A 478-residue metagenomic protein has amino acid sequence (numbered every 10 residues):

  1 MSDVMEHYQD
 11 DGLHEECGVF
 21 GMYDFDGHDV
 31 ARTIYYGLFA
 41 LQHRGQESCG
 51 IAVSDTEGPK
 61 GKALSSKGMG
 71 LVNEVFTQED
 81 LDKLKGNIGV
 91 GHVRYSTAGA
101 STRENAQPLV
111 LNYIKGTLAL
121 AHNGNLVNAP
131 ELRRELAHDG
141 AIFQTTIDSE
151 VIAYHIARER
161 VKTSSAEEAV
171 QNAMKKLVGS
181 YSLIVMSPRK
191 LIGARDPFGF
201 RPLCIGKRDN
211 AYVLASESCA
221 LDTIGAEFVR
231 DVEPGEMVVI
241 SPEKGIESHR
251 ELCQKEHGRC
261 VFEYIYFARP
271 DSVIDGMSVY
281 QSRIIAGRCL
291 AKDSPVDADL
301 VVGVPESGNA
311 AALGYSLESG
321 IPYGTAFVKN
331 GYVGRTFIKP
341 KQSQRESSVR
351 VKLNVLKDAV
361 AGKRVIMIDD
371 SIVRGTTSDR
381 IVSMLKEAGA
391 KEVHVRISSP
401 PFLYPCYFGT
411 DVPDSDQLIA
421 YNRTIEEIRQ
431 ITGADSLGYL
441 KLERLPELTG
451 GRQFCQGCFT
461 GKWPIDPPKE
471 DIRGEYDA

Functional and structural regions predicted by a protein language model:
M1-P234, V239-A298, V304, E392: Conserved short alpha-helical segments that host acidic/polar catalytic motifs at enzyme active sites
F76, T145, E150-A153, Y323-G334 (+1 more regions): A conserved beta-strand->alpha-helix junction
T97-A98, N128, I192, F200-R201 (+7 more regions): Flexible loop/turn segments at secondary-structure boundaries
A141, K162-T163, P295-D299, L317-G324 (+2 more regions): Secondary-structure transition/capping motifs at alpha-helix termini and the adjoining loop/turn into the next element
M174, R189-K190, G225-D231, E251-C253 (+1 more regions): PRPP-dependent phosphoribosyltransferase catalytic core
R208, L317-I321, P340-Q342, S383-M384 (+1 more regions): Short secondary-structure boundary/capping segments
V301, G308-Y315, S319, Y323 (+1 more regions): Extended, hydrophobic alpha-helical segments in both membrane/secreted and soluble proteins
G320-I366, G375-T376, L403-G409: Short, glycine/charge-rich flexible loops or terminal/linker lids adjacent to PRPP-binding catalytic cores
